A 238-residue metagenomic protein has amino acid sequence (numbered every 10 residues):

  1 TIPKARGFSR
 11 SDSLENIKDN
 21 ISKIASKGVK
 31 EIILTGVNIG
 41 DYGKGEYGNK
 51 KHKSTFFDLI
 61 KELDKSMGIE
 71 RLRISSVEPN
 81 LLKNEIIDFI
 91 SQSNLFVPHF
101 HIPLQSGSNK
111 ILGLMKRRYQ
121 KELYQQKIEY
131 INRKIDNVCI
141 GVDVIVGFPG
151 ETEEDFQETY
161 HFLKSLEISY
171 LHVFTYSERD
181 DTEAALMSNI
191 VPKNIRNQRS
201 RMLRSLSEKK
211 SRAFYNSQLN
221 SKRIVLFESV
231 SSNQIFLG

Functional and structural regions predicted by a protein language model:
T1-E15, G45: Canonical Radical SAM [4Fe-4S] cluster-binding loop centered on the CxxxCxxC motif and its immediate flanking residues
T1-K4, G28, L81, D143 (+2 more regions): Conserved functional loop/turn residues at catalytic and ligand-binding sites
S13-E31: Small-residue (G/A/S/T)-rich helix-start motifs and N-terminal tracts that mark the onset
I17, L34, I74, I102 (+5 more regions): Conserved, mostly hydrophobic/aromatic
S26-E153: Conserved SAM/AdoMet-binding glycine-rich loop
E154, E158-L203: C-terminal, non-catalytic macromolecule-binding modules
L186-G238: Terminal RNA-binding accessory module
